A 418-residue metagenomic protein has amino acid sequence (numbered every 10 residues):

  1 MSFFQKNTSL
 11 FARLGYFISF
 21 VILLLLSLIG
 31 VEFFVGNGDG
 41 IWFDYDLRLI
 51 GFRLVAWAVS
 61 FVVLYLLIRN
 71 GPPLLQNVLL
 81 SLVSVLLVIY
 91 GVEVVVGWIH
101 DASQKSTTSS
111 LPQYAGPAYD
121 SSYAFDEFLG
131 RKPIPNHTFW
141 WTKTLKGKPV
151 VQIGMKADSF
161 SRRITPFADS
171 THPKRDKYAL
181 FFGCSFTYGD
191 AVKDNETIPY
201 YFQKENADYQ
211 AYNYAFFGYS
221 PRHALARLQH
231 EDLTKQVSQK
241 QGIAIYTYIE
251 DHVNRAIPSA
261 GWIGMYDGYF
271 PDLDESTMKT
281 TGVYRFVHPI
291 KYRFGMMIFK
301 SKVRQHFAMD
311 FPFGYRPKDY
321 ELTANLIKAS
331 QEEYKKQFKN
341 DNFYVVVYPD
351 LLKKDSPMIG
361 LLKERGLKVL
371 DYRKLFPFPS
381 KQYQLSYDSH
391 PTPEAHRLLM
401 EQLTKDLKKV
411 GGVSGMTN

Functional and structural regions predicted by a protein language model:
F3-V21: N-terminal membrane topogenic signal
G15-L66: Membrane-embedded alpha-helical segments of integral membrane proteins
P73-I99: Internal/C-terminal transmembrane anchor helices
H100-Y200, K204-E205, F376-P379: Membrane/wall-proximal cationic-aromatic binding patches
A102-F125, Y219-G314: Interaction-surface signature
F181, K240-V253, V303-P377: Conserved, well-ordered alpha-helix/loop/beta-strand core segments that scaffold catalytic motifs
Q203-K204, Y212-F217, R222, L351-P393: Extended hydrophobic/aromatic segments used for targeting, binding, or gating
S386-N418: Histidine-centered active-site loop/cap adjacent to the catalytic His in serine esterases/O-acetyl transfer systems
